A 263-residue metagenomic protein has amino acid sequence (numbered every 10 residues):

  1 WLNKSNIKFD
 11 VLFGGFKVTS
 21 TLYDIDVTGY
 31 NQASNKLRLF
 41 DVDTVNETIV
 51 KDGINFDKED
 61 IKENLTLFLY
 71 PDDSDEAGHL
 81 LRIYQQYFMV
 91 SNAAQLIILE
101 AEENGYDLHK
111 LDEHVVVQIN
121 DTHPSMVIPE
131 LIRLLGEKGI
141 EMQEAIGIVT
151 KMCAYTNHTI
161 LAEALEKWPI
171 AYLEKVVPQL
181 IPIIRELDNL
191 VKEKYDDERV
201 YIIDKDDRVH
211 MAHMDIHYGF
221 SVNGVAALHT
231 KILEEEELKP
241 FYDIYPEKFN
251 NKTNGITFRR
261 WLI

Functional and structural regions predicted by a protein language model:
W1-I263: A conserved ligand/cofactor-binding region detector
